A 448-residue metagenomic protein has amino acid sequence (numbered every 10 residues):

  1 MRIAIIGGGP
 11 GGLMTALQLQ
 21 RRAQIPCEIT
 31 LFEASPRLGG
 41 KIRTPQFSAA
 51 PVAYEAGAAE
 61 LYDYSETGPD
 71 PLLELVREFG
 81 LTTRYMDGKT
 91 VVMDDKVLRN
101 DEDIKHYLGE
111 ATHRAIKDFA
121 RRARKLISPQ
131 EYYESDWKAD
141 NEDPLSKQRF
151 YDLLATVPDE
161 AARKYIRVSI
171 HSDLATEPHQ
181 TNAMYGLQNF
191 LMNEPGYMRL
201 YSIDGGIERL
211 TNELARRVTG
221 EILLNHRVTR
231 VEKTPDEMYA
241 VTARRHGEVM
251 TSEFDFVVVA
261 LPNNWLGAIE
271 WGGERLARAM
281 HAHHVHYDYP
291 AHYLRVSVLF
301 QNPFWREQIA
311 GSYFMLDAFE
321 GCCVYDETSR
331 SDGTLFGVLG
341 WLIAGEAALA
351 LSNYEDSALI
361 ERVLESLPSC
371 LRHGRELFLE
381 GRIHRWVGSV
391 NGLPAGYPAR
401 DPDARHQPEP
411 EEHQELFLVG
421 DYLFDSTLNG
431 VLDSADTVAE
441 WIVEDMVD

Functional and structural regions predicted by a protein language model:
R2-T30: N-terminal Rossmann-like FAD-binding beta1-loop-alpha1 element of flavoenzymes
M14, R22, Q46, M238 (+2 more regions): Conserved flavin/dinucleotide-binding core of flavoenzymes
Q20-S48: Glycine-rich FAD pyrophosphate-binding loop
G40-P69, G88, L126-A139, L153 (+2 more regions): Glycine-rich active-site loop/strand segments that organize a redox cofactor
L73-T181: Mobile amphipathic helical/loop "lid" adjacent to a hydrophobic cofactor/ligand pocket
E131-R230, T234-M238, R245, E253 (+2 more regions): Active-site/ligand-binding neighborhood in enzyme catalytic cores
H226-L342, L349-A350, C370: Mid-domain catalytic core of redox enzymes that form a hydrophobic substrate pocket/lid adjacent to a catalytic redox
